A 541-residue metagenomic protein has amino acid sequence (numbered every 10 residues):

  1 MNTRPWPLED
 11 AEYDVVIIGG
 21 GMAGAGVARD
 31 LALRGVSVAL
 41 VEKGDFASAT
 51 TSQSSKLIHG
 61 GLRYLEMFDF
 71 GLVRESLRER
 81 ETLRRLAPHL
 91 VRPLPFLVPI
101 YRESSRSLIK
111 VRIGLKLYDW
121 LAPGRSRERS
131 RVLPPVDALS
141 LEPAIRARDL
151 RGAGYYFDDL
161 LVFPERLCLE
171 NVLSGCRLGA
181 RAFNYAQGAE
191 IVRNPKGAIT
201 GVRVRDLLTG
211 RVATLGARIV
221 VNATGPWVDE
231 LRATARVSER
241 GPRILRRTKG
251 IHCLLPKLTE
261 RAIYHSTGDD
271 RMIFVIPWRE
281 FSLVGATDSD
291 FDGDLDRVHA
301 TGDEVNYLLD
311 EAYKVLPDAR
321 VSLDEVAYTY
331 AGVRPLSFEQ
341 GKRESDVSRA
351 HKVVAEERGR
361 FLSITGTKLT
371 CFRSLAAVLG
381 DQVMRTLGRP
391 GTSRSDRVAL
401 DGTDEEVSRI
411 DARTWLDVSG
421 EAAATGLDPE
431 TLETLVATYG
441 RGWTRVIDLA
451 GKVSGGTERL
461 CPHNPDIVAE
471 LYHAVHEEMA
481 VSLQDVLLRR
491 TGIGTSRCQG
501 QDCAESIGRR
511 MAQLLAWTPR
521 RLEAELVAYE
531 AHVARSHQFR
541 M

Functional and structural regions predicted by a protein language model:
M1-V15, D30-R34: Extreme N-terminal leader/targeting segments of oxidoreductases
A11-Y13, G210-I219: Core beta-strand elements of the Rossmann-like FAD/NAD(P) dinucleotide-binding domain in flavoenzyme oxidoreductases
G20-G21, K43: Glycine-rich Rossmann-fold phosphate-binding loop(s) that bind the pyrophosphate of adenine dinucleotide cofactors
A32-S52: Glycine-rich FAD pyrophosphate-binding loop
K56-L141, I273: Dinucleotide-binding Rossmann-like beta1-alpha1 core, especially the glycine-rich loop that anchors the ADP
I100-L178, F183, R193-A198, R279 (+2 more regions): Flavin (FAD/FMN) cofactor-binding and adjacent substrate-gating region of FAD-dependent oxidoreductase domains
R166, R236, P242-L283, S289-T434 (+5 more regions): C-terminal catalytic lobe of FAD-dependent flavoproteins
N222-S238: Flavin (primarily FAD) binding-site architecture
